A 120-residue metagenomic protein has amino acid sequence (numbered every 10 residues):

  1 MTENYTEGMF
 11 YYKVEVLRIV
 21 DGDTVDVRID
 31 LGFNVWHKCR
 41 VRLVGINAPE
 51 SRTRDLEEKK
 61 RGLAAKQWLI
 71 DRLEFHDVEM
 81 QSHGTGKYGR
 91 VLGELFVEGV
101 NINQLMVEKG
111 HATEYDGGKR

Functional and structural regions predicted by a protein language model:
M1-R120: Small beta-barrel nucleic-acid-binding modules, primarily SNase/OB-fold domains and secondarily Tudor-like barrels
